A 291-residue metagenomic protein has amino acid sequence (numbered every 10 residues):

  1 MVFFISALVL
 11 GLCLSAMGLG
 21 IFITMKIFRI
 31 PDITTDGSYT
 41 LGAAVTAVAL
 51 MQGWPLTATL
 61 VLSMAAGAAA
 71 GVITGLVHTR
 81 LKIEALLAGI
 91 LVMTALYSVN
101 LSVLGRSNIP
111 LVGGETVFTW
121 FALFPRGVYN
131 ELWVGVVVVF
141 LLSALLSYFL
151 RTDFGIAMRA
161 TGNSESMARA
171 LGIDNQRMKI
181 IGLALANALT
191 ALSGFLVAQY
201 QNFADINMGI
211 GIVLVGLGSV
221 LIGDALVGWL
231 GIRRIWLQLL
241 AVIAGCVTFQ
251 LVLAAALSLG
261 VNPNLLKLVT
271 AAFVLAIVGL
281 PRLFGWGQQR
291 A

Functional and structural regions predicted by a protein language model:
F3-P55, L60, L76-L81, L221-I232 (+2 more regions): Single transmembrane alpha-helix segments in multi-pass membrane proteins
L10, A85-L87, E131-V136, K179 (+3 more regions): Loop-to-transmembrane alpha-helix initiation sites
I21, W54-T94, V99, F140 (+2 more regions): Alpha-helical transmembrane segments within multi-pass membrane transporters and channels
I23, V48, Q52, V72 (+10 more regions): Membrane-interface helix caps of multi-pass small-molecule transporters
A70, G127-V213, L217: Helix-loop-helix "hairpin" substructures at the membrane interface of multi-pass membrane proteins
A85, G89-V92, L96-R151, I181 (+2 more regions): Transmembrane helix-bundle core of multi-pass membrane transporters and related energy-transducing complexes
N163-A170, D174-R177, L230-L240, F249-A291: Cytosolic-side transmembrane-helix boundaries in multi-pass membrane proteins
T190, G194-V197, Q201-K267: Transmembrane alpha-helical segments in multi-pass inner-membrane proteins
